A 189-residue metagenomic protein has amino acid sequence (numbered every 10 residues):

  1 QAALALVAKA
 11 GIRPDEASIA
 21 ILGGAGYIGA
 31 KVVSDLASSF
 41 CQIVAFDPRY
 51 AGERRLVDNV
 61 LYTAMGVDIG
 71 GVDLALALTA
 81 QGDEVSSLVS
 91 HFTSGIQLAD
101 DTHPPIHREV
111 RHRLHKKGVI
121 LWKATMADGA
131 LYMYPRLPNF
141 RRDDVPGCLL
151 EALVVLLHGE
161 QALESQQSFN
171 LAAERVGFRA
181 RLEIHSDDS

Functional and structural regions predicted by a protein language model:
Q1: Phosphate/diphosphate ligand-binding glycine-rich loop within oxidoreductases
L4-T79: Glycine-rich phosphate/diphosphate-binding loop of Rossmann-like nucleotide-binding domains
G24-A30, T79-D83, L137-N139, D188-S189: Short flexible/disordered coil segments
A51-G70, I96, P138-R142, L157-F169: Generic structural signal for short, solvent-exposed loop/turn connectors between secondary structure elements
D58-A130: Rossmann-like adenosine-cofactor binding region
H103, E109-S189: Adenosine-phosphate binding glycine-rich loop
